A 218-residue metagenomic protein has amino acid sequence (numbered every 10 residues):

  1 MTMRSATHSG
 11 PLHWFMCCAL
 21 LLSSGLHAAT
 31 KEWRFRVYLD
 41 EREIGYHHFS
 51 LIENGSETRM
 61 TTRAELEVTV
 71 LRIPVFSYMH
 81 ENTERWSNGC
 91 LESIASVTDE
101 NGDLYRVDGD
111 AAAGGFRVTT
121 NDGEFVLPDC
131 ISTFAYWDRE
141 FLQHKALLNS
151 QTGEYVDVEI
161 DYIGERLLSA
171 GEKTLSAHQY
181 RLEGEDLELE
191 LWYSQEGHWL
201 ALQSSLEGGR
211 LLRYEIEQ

Functional and structural regions predicted by a protein language model:
T2-F15: Bacterial N-terminal signal peptides that target proteins for export
S5-A6, C18, H27-A28: Residue-level detector of intrinsically disordered, flexible termini and proteolytic processing junctions
H13-S23: Bacterial N-terminal signal peptides
A28-A113, V118-D122, L127-Q218: Acidic, serine/threonine-rich low-complexity disordered tracts
